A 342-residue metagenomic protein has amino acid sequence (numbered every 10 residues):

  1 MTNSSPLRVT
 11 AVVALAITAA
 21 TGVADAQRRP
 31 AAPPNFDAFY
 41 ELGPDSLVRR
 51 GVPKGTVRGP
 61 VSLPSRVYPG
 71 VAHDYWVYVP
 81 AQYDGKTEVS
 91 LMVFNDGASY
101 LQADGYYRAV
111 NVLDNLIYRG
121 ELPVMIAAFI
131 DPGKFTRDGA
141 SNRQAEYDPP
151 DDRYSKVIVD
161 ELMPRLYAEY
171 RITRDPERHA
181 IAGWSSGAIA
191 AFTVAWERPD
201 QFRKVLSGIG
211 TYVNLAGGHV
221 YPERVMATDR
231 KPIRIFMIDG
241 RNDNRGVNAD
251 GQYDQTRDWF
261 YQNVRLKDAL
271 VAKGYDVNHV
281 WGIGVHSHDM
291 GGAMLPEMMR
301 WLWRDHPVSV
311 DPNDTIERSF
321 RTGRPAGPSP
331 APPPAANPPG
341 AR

Functional and structural regions predicted by a protein language model:
M1-A11: Bacterial N-terminal signal peptides that target proteins for export
T10-A20: Bacterial N-terminal signal peptides
G22-A26: Sec/Tat signal peptide C-region and signal peptidase I cleavage site
Q27-R342: Non-catalytic cap/lid and distal C-terminal segments of serine-dependent acyl enzymes
